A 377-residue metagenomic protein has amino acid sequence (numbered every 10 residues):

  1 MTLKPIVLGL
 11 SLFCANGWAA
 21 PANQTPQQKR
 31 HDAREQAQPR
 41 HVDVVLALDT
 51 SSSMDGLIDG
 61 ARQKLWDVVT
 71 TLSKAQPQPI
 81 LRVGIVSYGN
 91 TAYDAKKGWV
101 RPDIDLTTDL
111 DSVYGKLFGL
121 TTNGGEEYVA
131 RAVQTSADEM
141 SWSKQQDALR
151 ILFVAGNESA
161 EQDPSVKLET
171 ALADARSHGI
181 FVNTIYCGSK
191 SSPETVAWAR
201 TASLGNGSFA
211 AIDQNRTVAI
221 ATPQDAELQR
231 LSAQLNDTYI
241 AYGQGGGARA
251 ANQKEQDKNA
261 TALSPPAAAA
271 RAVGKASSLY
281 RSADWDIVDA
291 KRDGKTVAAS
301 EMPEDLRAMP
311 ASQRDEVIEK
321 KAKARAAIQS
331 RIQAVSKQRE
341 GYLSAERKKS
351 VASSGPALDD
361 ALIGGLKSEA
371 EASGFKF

Functional and structural regions predicted by a protein language model:
L3-K4, S52: Glycine-centered loop/turn positions within well-structured domains that cap or flank conserved ligand/cofactor-binding
K4-N16: Bacterial N-terminal signal peptides
A20-R216, T222, R292-A299, D305-R307 (+5 more regions): Divalent cation-coordinating acidic motifs and surrounding scaffolds that mediate Ca2+/Mg2+/Mn2+/Zn2+-dependent binding
L168-L172, H178, V182, S189-D293: Eukaryote-biased recognition of electropositive, low-complexity segments and basic polyanion/acidic-motif-binding
